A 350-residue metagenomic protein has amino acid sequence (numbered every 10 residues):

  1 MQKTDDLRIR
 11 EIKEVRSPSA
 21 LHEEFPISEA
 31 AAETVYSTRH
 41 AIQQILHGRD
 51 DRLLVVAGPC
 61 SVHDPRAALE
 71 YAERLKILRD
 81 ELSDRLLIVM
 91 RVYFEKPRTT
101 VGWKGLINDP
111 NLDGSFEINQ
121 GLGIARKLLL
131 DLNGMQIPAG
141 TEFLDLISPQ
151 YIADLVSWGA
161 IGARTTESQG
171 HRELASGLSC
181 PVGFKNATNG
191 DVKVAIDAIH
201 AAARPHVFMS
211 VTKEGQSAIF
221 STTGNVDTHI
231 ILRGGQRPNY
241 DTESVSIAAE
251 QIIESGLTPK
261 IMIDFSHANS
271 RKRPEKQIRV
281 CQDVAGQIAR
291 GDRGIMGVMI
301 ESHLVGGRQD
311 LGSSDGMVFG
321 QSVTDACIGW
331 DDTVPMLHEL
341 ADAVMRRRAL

Functional and structural regions predicted by a protein language model:
Q2-D5, R85-Y240, S244, H267-A268 (+7 more regions): Active-site-facing alpha/beta catalytic cores
R8-R49: N- or domain-start disorder-to-order transition segments that initiate the globular core
P18-P26, T222-G234, M317, Q321: Gly-rich Lys/Arg/Thr-decorated short loops/hinges at beta-loop-alpha junctions or inter-strand turns that position
L54-A67, D325: Conserved phosphate/anionic-ligand binding catalytic regions in large, soluble enzymes, centered on
G58, I263, G329: Conserved, mostly hydrophobic/aromatic
K76-I77: N-terminal intrinsically disordered, cationic/polar leader segments that include organellar targeting peptides
H229-G235, N239, I247-M262: A contiguous, surface-oriented mixed alpha/beta subdomain in the mid-to-C-terminal portion of proteins that forms
H303-R346: Internal helix-turn-beta structural module
